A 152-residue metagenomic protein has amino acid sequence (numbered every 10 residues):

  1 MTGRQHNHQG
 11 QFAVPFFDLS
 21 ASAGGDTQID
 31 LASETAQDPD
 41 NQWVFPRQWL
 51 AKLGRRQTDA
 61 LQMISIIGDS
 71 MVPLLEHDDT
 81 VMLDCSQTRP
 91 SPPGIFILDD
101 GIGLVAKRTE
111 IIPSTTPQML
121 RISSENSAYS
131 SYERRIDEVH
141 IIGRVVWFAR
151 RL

Functional and structural regions predicted by a protein language model:
M1-H77, A149-R151: Short, positionally conserved secondary-structure boundary motifs
L50-L152: Acidic/glycine-rich C-terminal interaction modules and beta/coil loop segments that lie outside canonical DNA-binding
